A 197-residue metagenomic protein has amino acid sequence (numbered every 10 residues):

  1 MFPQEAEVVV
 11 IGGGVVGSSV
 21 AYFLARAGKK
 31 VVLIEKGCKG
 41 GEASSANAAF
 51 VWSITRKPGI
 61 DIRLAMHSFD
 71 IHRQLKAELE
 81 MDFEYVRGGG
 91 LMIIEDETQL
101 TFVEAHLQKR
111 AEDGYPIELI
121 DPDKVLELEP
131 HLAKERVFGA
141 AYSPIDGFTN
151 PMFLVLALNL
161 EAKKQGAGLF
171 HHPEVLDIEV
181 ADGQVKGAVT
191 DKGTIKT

Functional and structural regions predicted by a protein language model:
F2-V16, V32: Beta1/beta-strand and adjacent pyrophosphate-binding region of the FAD-binding site in flavoprotein oxidoreductases
A21, A25, E161: Gly/Ala-rich phosphate-binding loop of Rossmann-like dinucleotide-binding domains, activating on the conserved
A25-S45: Glycine-rich FAD pyrophosphate-binding loop
A27, D113, Q165: Conserved dinucleotide-binding and phosphotransfer motif residues
E35, R87, D121-P122, H171-P173 (+1 more regions): Short loop/edge segments at beta-strand edges and connector loops that shape dinucleotide/nucleotide cofactor-binding
A48-L128: Dinucleotide-binding Rossmann-like beta1-alpha1 core, especially the glycine-rich loop that anchors the ADP
T98, E129-V137, E179-K186: A short, glycine/Asx- and small/polar-enriched loop/turn that sits immediately N-terminal to a beta-strand
A141-T197: Helical element adjacent to the flavin cofactor pocket in flavoenzyme catalytic cores
